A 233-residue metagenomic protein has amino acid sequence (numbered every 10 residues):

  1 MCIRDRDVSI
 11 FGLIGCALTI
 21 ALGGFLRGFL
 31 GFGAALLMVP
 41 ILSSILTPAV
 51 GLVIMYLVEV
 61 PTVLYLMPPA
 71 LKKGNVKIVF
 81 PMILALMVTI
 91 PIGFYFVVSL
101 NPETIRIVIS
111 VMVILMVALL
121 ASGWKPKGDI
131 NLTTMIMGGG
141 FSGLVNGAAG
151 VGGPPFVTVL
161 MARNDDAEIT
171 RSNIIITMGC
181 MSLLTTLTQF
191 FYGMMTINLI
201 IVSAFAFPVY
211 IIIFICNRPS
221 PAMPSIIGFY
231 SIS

Functional and structural regions predicted by a protein language model:
M1-D5: Conserved small/polar residues in nucleotide/adenosyl-binding loops
G12-L30, A34-F80, G153-Y210: Small-residue-rich hydrophobic segments that form or flank transmembrane alpha-helices in multi-pass membrane proteins
P40, G93-V98, T158, N217-R218: Small-residue-mediated transmembrane helix hinge/kink sites in multi-pass secondary transporters
E59, L86-I90, V113-M116, M178 (+1 more regions): Residue-level recognition of pore/gate-forming positions within transmembrane alpha-helices of multi-pass
V63-K73, S99, V108-T133, N217-R218: Transmembrane helix exit motif
V76-L86, R106-M112, I130-G140, I169-I176 (+1 more regions): Cytoplasmic-side transmembrane-helix entry/capping segments in multi-pass membrane proteins
L115-S172: Membrane-embedded helical hairpins/re-entrant loop segments and their flanking transmembrane helices within multi-pass
F214-S233: Interfacial loop-to-transmembrane junctions
